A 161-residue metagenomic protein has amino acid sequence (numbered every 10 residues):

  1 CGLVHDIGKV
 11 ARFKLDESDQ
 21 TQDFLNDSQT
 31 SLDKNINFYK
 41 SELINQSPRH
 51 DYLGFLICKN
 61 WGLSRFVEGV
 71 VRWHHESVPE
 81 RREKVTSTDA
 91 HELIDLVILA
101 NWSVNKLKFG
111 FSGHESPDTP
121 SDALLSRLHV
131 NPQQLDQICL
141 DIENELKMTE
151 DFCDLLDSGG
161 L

Functional and structural regions predicted by a protein language model:
C1-L128: Divalent metal-dependent catalytic cores for phosphoryl transfer on phosphate-bearing substrates
D122-L161: Terminal helices and disordered tails flanking the catalytic cores of nucleotide-processing hydrolases
